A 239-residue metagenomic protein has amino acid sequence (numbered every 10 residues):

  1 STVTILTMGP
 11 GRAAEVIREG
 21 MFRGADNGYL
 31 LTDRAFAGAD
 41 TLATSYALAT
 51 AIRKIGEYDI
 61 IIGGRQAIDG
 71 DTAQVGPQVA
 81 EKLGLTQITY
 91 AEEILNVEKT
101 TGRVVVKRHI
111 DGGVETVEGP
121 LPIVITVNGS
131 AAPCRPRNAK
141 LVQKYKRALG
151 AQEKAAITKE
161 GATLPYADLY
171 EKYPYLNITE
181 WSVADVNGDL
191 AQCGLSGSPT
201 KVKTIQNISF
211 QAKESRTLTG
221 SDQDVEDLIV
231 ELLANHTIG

Functional and structural regions predicted by a protein language model:
S1-G239: N-terminal glycine-rich FAD/FM-binding segment characteristic of electron-transfer flavoproteins
